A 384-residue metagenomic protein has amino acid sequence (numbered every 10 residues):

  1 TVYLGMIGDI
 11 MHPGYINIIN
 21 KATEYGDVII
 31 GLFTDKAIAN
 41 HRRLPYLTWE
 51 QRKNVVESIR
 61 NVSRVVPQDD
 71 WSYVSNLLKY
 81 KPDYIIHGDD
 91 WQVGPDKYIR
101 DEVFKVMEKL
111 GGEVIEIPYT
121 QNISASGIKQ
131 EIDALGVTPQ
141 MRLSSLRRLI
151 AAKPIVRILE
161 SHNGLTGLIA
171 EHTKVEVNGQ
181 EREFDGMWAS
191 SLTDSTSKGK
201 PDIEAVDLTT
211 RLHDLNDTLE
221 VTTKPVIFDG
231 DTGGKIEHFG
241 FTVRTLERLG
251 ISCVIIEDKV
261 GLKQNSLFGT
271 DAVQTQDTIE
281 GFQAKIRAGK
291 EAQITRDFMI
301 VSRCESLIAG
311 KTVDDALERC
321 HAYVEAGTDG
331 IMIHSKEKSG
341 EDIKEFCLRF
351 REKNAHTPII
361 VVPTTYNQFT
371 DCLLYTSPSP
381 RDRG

Functional and structural regions predicted by a protein language model:
T1-Q140: Nucleotidyltransferase catalytic core that binds NTPs
V28, R157, V226, I300 (+1 more regions): Hydrophobic/aromatic residues located in beta-strands of well-ordered beta-sheets within soluble catalytic
K53, V74-S75, V243, C320 (+1 more regions): Short hydrophobic/charged patches on amphipathic alpha-helices used for structural packing and interfaces
V62-R64, P154-I158: Short active-site oxyanion
S72-N76, T312, D342, F369-T370: Short acidic active-site motifs
R142-R148, I158-P201, L208-N216, E220-V221 (+1 more regions): Alpha/beta enzyme core
D231: Glycine/small-residue-rich loop that forms an oxyanion/phosphate-binding "nest" at active or ligand-binding sites
Y375-D382: Conserved small/polar residues in nucleotide/adenosyl-binding loops
